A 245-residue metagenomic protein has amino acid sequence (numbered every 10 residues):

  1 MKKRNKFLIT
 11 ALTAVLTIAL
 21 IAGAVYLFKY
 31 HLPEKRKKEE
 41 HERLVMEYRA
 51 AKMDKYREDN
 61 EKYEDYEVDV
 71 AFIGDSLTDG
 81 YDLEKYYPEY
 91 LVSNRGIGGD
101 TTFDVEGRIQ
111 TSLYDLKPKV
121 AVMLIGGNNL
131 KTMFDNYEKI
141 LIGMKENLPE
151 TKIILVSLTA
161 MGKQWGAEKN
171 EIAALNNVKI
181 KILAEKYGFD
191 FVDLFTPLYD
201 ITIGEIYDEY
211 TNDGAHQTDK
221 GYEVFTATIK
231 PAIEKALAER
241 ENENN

Functional and structural regions predicted by a protein language model:
M1-D69, L83, E223, K230 (+1 more regions): N-terminal secretory targeting modules
V25, M161-N245: Catalytic His-Asp segment of secreted/periplasmic serine-dependent ester chemistry enzymes
K38-K139: Conserved SGNH/GDSL esterase-like catalytic core that processes O-acyl groups on lipids and polysaccharides
I73-D75, V156, V192: Active-site flanking residues adjacent to catalytic metal/cofactor-binding acidic residues
L124, V156-S157: Alpha/beta-hydrolase-fold catalytic nucleophile elbow
G127-N129, A160-K163: A short, flexible beta-alpha/helix-coil linker loop
D135, K139-E146, L175-I182: Alpha-helical scaffolding segments of alpha/beta enzyme cores, especially the outer helices of TIM-barrel or partial
L148-K152: A short helix->loop->beta-strand "cap" motif at the edges of active sites that frequently abuts
